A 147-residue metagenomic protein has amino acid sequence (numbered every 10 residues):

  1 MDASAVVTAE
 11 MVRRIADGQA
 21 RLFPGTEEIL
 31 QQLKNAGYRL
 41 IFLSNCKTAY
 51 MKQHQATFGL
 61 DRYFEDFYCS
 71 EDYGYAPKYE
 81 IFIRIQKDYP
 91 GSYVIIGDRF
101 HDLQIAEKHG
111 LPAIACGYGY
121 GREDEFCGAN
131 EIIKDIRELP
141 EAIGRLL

Functional and structural regions predicted by a protein language model:
D2-V12, R62-E65: Short, basic/glycine-rich phosphate-binding loops at helix/coil junctions that contact nucleotide phosphates
D2-V6, R21-G25, G59: Alpha-helix N-cap and coil->helix boundary residues
T8-D17, K87, G144: Generic surface-pattern signal
R13-F42, K52, Y79: Short, acidic loop-to-helix structural element flanking the phosphoryl-transfer center in phosphate-processing enzymes
S44-C46: Conserved phosphate-coupling serine/threonine residues in phosphotransfer and NTP-handling enzymes
T48, K52-L147: Asp-based, Mg2+/Mn2+-dependent phosphohydrolase catalytic module
